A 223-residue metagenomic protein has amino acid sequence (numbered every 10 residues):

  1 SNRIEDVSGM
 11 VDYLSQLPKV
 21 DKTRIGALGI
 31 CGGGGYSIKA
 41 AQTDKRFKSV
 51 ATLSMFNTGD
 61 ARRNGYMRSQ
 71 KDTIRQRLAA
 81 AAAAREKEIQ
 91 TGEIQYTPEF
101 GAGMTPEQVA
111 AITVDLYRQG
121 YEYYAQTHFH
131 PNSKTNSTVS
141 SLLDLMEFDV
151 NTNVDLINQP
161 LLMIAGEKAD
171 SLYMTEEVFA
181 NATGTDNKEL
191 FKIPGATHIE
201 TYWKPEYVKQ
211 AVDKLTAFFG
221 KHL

Functional and structural regions predicted by a protein language model:
S1-P18, D213: Alpha/beta-hydrolase active-site loop
L14, G34-K45, V178: Short glycine-enriched nucleophile-adjacent loop and the immediately C-terminal alpha-helix near the catalytic center
P18-C31: Alpha/beta-hydrolase fold nucleophile elbow
I38-E122: Alpha/beta-hydrolase-fold enzymes
I157, M163-A165: Short beta-strand/loop motif that positions the catalytic acidic residue of the alpha/beta-hydrolase fold
A165-E176: Conserved alpha/beta-hydrolase "acid-adjacent" motif
T183-I199: Catalytic histidine neighborhood in serine/cysteine hydrolases with alpha/beta-hydrolase-type architecture
A196-K209: Catalytic histidine-centered segment of alpha/beta-hydrolase-like enzymes
